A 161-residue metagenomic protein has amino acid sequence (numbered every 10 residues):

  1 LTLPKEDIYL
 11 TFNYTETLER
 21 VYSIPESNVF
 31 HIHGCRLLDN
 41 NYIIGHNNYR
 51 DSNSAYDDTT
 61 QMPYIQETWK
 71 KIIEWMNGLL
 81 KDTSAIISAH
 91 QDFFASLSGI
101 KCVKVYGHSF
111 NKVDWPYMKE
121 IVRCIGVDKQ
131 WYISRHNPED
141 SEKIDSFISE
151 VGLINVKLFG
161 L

Functional and structural regions predicted by a protein language model:
L1-E74: Extended, H/D-rich, highly charged conserved domains that either
L1-G34, F94-G99, K104-Y106, K112-C124 (+2 more regions): Active-site periphery "cap/insert" segments of enzyme catalytic domains
E19, Q66, K70-I73, N77 (+3 more regions): Generic detector of well-ordered alpha-helical segments enriched in charged/polar residues, highlighting helical
E26, K129, G152-V156: Secondary-structure boundary/capping signal
Y42-I44, P116-Y117, K143-D145: Short conserved micro-motifs at the rims of enzyme active sites and ligand-binding pockets
Q66-I87, S96-N111: Acidic/glycine-enriched edge-of-secondary-structure segments
E74-S88, H136-E139, I144-L161: Extended charged low-complexity segments that act as oligomerization/scaffolding linkers
H90-D92: Terminal low-complexity/disordered tails
